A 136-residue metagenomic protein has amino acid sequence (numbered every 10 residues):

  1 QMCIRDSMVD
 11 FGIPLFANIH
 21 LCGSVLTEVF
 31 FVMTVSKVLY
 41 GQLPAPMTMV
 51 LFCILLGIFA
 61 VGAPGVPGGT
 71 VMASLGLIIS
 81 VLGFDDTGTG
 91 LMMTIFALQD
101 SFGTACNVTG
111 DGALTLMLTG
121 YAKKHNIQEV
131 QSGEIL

Functional and structural regions predicted by a protein language model:
M2-I4: Short, small-residue-biased leader/transition segments that mark boundaries at the very start of proteins
S7-L21: Membrane-water interface at loop-to-transmembrane-helix junctions
L21-F31: Short glycine/threonine-rich loop-to-helix capping motif typified by GTGT followed within a few residues by an Asp-Pro
V29-L136: Transmembrane alpha-helical segments and their short flanking loops that form helix-hairpins/helix-helix interfaces
